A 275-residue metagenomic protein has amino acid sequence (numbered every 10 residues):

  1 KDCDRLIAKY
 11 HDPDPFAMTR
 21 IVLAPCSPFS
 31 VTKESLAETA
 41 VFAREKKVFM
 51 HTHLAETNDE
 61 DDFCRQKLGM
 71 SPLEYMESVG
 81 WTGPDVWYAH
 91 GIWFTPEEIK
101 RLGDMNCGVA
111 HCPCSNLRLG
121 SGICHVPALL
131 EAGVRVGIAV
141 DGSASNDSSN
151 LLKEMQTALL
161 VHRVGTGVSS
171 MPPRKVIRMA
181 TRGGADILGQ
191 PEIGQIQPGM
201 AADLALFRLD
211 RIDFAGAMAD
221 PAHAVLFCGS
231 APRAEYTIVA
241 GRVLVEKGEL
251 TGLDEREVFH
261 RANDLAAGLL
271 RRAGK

Functional and structural regions predicted by a protein language model:
K1-G91, E97: Metal-coordinating catalytic core of metallo-dependent amide/deamination hydrolases
L23, H53, M76, Y88 (+7 more regions): Conserved, mostly hydrophobic/aromatic
A37, V41, E74, I99-K100 (+3 more regions): Alpha-helical segments flanking ligand/cofactor-binding loops in enzyme cores
A40-F49, W81-P84, R101-A110, E131-V136 (+1 more regions): Glycine-enriched alpha-helix->loop->beta-strand junction motifs that scaffold or abut catalytic
N58-M70, E98-G103, G120-L129, N146-V161 (+1 more regions): Histidine/acidic-residue-rich catalytic or RNA/ligand-binding cores of hydrolases and nuclease-related proteins
S78-D85, P127-R211: His/Asp/Glu-enriched, well-ordered alpha-helical/loop segment that forms or immediately abuts the divalent-metal
P96-E97, G103-V140: A conserved active-site cap/scaffold subdomain adjacent to cofactor or substrate pockets
A180-K275: Active-site microenvironment of metallo-dependent hydrolases
